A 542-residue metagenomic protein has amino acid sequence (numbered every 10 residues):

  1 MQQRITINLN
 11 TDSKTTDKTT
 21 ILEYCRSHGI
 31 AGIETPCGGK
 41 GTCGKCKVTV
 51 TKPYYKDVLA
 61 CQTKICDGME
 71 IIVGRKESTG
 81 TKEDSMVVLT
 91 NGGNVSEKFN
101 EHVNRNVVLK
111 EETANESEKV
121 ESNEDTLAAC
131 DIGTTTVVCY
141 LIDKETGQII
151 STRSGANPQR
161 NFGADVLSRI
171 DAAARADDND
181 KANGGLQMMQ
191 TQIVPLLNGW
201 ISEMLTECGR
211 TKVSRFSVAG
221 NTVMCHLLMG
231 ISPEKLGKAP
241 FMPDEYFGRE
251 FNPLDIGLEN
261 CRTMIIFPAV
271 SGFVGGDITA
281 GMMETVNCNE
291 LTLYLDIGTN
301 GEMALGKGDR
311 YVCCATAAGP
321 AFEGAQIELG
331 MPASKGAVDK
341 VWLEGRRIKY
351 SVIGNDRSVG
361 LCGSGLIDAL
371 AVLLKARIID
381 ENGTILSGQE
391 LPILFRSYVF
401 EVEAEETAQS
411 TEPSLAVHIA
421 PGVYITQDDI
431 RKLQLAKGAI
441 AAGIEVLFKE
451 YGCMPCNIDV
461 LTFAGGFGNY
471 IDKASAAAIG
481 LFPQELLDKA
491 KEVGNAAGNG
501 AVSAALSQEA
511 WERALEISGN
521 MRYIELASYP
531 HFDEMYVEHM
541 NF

Functional and structural regions predicted by a protein language model:
Q3, R75-H102, I265-A280, S503-F542: Acidic, glycine/GT-rich loop-and beta-edge segments that sit at the periphery of enzyme/chaperone cores
A31-D67: Local cysteine-cluster metal-coordination motifs and their immediate loop/turn environment, predominantly Fe-S cluster
K52-A129: Fe-S ferredoxin-like electron-transfer domains and their immediately adjacent linker/connector regions across
R105-D125, M264-T292, F448: Conserved phosphate-binding catalytic cores of ATP/NTP-utilizing and phosphoryl-transfer enzymes
C139, G147-D165, E234-E250, I265 (+3 more regions): Glycine-rich phosphate-binding loop of actin/hexokinase-like ATP-binding domains
L196-M204, I278-M282, Q434-C456: Phosphate/ATP-binding catalytic cores across multiple sugar-kinase/actin-like superfamilies, primarily ASKHA
D309, K449, C453-I517: Catalytic phosphate/nucleotide-handling subdomain of diverse soluble enzymes
L374-Y451: A contiguous, well-structured pocket-lining segment that forms one wall/lid of small-molecule binding clefts in soluble
